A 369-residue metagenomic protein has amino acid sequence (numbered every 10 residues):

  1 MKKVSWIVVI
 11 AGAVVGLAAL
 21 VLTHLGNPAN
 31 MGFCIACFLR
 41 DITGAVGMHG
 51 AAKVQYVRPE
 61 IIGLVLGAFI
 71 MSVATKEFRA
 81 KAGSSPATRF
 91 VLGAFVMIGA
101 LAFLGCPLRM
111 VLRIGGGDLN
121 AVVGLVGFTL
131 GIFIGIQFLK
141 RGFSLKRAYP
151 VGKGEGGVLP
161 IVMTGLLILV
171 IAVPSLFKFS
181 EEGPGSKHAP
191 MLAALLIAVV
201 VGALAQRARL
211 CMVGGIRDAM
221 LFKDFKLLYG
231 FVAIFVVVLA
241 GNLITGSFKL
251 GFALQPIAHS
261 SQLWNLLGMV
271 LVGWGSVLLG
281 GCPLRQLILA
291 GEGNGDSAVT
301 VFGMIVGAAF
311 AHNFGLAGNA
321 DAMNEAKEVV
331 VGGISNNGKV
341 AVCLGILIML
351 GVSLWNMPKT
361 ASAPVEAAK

Functional and structural regions predicted by a protein language model:
M1-K369: Membrane-interfacial helix-loop segments of redox and metal-homeostasis proteins, especially TM-loop-TM junctions
